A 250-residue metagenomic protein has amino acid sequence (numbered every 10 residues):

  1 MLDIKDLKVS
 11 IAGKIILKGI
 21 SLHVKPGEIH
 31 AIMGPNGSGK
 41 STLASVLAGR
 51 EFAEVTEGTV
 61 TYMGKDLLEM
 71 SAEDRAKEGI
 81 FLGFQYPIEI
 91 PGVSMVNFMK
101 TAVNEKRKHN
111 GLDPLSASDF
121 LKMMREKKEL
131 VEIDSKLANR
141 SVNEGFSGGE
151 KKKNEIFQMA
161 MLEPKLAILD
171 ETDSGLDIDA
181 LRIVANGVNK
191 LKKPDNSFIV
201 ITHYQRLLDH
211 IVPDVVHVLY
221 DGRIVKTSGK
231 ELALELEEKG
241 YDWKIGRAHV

Functional and structural regions predicted by a protein language model:
L2-I4, L17-G19: Conserved structural motif at the start of ABC-family nucleotide-binding domains
K14-I15, D74, R182: Short coil-to-beta microelement around the adenine-binding A-loop and adjacent beta1/P-loop entry of ABC ATPase
M33-P35: The feature captures the beta-strand-to-loop junction immediately N-terminal to the Walker
T59-R75, N143: ABC ATPase NBD Q-loop/coupling interface
I88-K165: ABC-family P-loop ATPase nucleotide-binding domains
I168-T172, D179: Walker B catalytic motif
V215, L219, R223-I245: Conserved beta-strand-loop-alpha-helix hinge in the C-terminal portion of ABC ATPase nucleotide-binding domains
